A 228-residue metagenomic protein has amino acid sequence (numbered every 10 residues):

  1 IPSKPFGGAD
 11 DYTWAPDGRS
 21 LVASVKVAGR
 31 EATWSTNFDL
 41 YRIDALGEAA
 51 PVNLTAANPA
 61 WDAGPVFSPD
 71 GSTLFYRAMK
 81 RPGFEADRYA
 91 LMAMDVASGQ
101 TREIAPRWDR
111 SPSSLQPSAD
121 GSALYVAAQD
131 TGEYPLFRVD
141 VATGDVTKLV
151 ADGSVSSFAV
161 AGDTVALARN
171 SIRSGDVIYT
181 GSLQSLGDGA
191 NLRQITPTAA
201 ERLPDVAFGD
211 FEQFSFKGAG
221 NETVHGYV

Functional and structural regions predicted by a protein language model:
I1-G8, S24-Y41, N53-A63, S72 (+5 more regions): A flexible loop/linker signature enriched in serine peptidases of the S9 family
I1-S3, A9-V27, A127, V146-V228: Non-catalytic accessory segments flanking enzyme active sites
P16, L46-G47, P69, A97 (+4 more regions): Short, ordered coil/turn segments that flank beta-strands lining enzyme active or ligand-binding pockets
D17-R19, D70-S72, D120-S122, D163: Short coil/turn segments that connect the beta-strands within blades of beta-propeller domains
D44-E48, D95-G99, D140-G144, L183-L186: Short loop/turn segments that connect beta-strands within beta-propeller blades
E48-N53, G99-E103, D145-V146, D188-L192 (+1 more regions): Predominantly a core beta-strand signature of beta-propeller blades across repeat-based propeller domains
